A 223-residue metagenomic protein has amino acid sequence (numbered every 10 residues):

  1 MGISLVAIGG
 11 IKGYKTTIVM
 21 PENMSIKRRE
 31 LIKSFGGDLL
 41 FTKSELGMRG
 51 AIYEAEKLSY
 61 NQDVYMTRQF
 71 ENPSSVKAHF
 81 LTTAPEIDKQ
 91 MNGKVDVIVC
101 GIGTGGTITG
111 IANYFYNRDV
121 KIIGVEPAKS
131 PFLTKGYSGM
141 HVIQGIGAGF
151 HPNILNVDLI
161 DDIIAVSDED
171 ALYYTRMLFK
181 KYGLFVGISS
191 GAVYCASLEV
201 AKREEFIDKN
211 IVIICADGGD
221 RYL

Functional and structural regions predicted by a protein language model:
M1-K12, S25-R29, G101-A112, S189-S197 (+1 more regions): Short glycine/serine/threonine-rich phosphate/pyrophosphate-binding segments that cradle anionic phosphate groups
I8-V19, N23, N113-K121: A glycine- and small-aliphatic-rich helix-loop capping segment at beta-alpha/alpha-beta transitions that lines
K12-Y14, F35, Q62, R118 (+1 more regions): Helix C-cap/helix->beta junction micro-motif
T17-V97, G101, P127-F179: Small/polar-residue-rich loop-to-helix segments that shape phosphate-bearing ligand pockets
Q69-S75, V212-Y222: A short, charged, Gly/Pro-tolerant segment at domain boundaries
D158-I207: Active-site-adjacent helical/loop segments in soluble small-molecule enzymes
